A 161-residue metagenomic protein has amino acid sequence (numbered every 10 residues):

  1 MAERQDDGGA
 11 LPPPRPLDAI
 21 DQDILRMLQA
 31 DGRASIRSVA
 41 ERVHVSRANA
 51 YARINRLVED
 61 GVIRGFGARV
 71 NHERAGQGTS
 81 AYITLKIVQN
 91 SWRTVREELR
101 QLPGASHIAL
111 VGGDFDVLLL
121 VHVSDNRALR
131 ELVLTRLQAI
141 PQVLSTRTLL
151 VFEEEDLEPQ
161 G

Functional and structural regions predicted by a protein language model:
M1-G161: A compositional/biophysical signature of low hydrophobicity enriched in polar/charged and small residues
